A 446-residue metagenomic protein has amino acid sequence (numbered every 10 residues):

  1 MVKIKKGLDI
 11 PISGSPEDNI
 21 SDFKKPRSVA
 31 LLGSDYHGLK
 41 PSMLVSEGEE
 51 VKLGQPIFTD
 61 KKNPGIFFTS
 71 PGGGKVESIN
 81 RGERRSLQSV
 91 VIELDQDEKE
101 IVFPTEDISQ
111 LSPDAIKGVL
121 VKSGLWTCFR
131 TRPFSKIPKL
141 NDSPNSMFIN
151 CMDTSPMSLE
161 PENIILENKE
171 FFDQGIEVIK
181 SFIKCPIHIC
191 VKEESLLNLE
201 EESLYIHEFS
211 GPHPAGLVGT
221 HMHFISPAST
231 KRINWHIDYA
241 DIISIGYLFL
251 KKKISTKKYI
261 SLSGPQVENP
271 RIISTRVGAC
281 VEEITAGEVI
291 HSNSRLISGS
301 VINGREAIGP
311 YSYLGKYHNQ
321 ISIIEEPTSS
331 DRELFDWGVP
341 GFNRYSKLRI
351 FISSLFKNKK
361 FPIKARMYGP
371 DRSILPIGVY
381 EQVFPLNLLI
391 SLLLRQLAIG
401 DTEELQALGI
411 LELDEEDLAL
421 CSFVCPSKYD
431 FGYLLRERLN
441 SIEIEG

Functional and structural regions predicted by a protein language model:
M1-L44, T59, F209: N-terminal, Lys/Arg-enriched amphipathic/low-complexity engagement segments that precede the first folded domain
S28, V51, S146-F148: Active-site-adjacent bridging/hinge elements
L39, V45, K62-G65, N269: Short, solvent-exposed loop/turn positions at domain surfaces that link secondary-structure elements or cap domain
V45-T59, S78: Short, well-structured beta-strand-loop connectors
T59-D60, F68: Glycine-rich N-terminal segment of FAD-binding domains in flavoprotein oxidoreductases, spanning the beta-loop-helix
G65-G73: Short coil-to-beta-strand transition motifs
I66, N80-G446: Buried, small/hydrophobic-residue-enriched core segments of structured protein domains
